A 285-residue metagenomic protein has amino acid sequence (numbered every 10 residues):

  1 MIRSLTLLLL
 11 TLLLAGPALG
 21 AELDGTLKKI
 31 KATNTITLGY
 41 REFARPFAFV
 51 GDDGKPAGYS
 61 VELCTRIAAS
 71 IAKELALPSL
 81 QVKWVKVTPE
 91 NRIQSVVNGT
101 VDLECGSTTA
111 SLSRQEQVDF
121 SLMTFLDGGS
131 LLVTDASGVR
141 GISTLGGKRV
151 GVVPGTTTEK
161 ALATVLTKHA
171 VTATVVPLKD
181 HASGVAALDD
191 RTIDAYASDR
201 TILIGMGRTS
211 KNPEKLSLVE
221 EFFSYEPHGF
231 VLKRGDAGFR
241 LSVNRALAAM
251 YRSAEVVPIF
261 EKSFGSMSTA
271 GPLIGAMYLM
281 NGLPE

Functional and structural regions predicted by a protein language model:
A21, K31, T157-V176, E214-L218 (+1 more regions): Ligand-binding clefts/hinges and TM-proximal coupling segments of bilobed small-molecule sensing domains
A21, L27, G58-S70, S143-T144 (+2 more regions): Extended ligand-binding regions for polar small-molecule ligands
A21-E104: Extracytoplasmic small-molecule ligand-binding "clamshell" domains of the periplasmic binding protein/Venus flytrap
T37, F43-P46, P56-K73, T109-S111 (+2 more regions): Bilobed "Venus flytrap"/periplasmic-binding protein-like clamshell domains and structurally analogous long
E42, F125-A136, R200, G207-L247 (+1 more regions): Periplasmic-binding protein-like
T65, A69, A76-T144, L283-P284: Acidic, polar ligand-binding/catalytic clefts
L75-T88, V171-D180, E220: Short beta-strand-to-loop elements that line the ligand-binding cleft of bilobed periplasmic-binding protein-like
E90-N91, C105-Q117, A161-K168, D189-S224 (+1 more regions): A ligand-binding cleft/hinge motif common to bilobed small-molecule-binding domains
